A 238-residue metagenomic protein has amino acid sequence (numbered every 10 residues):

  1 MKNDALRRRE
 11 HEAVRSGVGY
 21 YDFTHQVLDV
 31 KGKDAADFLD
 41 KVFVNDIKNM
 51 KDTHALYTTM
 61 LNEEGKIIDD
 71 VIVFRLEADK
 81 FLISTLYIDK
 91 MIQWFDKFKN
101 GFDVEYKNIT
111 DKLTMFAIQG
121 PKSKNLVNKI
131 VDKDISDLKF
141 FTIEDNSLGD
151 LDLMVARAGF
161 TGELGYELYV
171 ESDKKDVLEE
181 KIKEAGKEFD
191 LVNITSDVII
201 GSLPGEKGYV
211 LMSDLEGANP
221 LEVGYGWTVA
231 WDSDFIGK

Functional and structural regions predicted by a protein language model:
M1-K2, L6-H11, R15-S16, R75-K238: Conserved, structured C-terminal
M1-L61, K66-I68, D197: Acidic, proline/glycine-enriched N-terminal capping motif
D22, D34, D46, D69-D70 (+4 more regions): Acidic side chains
N49-M50, M60-K66, V71-E77, K97-F98 (+1 more regions): Short, charge-rich binding segments
L56, D69-D70, F102, T142: Residue-level marker for the onset of beta-strands and adjacent loop->beta junctions in well-ordered domains
